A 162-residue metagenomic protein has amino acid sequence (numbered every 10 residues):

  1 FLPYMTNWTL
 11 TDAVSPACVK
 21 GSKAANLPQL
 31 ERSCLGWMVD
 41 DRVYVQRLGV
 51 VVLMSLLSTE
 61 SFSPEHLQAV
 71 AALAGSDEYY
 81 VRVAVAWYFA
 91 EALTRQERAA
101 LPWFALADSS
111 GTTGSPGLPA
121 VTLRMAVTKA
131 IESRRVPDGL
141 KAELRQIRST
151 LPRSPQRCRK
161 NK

Functional and structural regions predicted by a protein language model:
F1-K162: Alpha-helical scaffold domains
